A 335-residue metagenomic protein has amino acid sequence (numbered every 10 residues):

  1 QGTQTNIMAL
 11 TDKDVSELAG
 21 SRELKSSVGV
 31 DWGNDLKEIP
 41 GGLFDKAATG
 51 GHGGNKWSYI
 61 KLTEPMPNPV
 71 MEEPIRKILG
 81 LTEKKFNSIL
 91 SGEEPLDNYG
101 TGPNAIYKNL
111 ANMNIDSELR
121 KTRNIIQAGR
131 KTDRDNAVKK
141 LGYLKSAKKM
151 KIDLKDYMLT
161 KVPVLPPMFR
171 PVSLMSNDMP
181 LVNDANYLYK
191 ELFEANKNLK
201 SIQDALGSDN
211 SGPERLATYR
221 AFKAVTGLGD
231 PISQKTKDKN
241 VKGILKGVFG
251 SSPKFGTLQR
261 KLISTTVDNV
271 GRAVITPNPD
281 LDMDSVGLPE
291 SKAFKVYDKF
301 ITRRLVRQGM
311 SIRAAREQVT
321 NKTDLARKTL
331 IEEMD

Functional and structural regions predicted by a protein language model:
Q1-D335: Conserved core architecture of multi-subunit DNA-directed RNA polymerases
